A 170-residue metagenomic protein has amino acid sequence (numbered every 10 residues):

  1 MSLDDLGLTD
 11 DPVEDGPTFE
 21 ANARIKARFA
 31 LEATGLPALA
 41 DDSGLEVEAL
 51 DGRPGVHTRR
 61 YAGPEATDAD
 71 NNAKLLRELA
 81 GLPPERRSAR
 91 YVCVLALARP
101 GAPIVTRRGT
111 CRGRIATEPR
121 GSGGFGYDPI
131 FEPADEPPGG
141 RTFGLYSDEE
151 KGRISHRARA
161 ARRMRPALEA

Functional and structural regions predicted by a protein language model:
M1-A170: Anionic-ligand binding patches
